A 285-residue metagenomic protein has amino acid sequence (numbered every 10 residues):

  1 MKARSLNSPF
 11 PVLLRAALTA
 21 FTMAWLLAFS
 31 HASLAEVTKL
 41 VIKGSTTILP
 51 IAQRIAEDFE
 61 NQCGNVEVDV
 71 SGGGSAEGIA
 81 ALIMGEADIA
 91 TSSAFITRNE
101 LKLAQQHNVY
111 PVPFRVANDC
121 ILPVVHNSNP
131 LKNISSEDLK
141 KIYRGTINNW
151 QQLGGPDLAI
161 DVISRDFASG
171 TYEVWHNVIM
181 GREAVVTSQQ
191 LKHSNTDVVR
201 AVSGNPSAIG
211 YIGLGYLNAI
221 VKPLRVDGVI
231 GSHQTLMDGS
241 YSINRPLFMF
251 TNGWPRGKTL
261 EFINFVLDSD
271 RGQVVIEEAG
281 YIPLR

Functional and structural regions predicted by a protein language model:
M1-L14: N-terminal secretory signal peptides that target proteins for export/translocation
L6-P9, A20, H31-L34: Compositionally biased regions
S8, L18-T19, Y143, A168: Intrinsically disordered, low-complexity regions enriched in Ser/Pro/Gly/Gln/His and often acidic
R15-F29: Bacterial N-terminal signal peptides
L34-R285: Exported/periplasmic ABC-transporter solute-binding proteins
